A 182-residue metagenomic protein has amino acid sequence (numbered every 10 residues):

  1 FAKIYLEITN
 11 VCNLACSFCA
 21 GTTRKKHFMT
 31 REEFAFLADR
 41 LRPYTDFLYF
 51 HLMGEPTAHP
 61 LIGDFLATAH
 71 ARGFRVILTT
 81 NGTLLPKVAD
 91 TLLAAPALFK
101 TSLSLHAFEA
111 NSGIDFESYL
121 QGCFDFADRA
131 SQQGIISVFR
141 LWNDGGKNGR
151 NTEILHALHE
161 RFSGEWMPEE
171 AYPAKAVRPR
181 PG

Functional and structural regions predicted by a protein language model:
F1-K100, S112-I114: Conserved alpha-helical substructure of the radical SAM core
M29, Y49, R72-R75, T91 (+1 more regions): Radical SAM enzyme [4Fe-4S]-AdoMet core and its adjacent flexible, acidic and glycine-rich loops/tails across
